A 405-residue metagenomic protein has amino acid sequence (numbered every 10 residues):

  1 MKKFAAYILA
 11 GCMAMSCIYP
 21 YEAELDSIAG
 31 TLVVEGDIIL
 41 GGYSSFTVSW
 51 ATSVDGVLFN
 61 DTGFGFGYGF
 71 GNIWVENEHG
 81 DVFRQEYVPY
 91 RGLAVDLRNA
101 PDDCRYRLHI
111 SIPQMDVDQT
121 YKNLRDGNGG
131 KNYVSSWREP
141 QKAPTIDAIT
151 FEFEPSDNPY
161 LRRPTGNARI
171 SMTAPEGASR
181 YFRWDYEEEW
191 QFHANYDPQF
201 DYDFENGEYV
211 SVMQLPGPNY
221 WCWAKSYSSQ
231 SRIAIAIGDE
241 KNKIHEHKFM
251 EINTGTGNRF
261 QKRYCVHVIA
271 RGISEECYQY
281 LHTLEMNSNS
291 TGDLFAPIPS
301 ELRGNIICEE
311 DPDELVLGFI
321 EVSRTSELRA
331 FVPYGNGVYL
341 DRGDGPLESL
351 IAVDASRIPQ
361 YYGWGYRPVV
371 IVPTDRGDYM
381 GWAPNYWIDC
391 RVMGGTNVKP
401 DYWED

Functional and structural regions predicted by a protein language model:
M1-M15: Sec-dependent bacterial lipoprotein signal peptides
I18-D405: A sequence/structural signal for flexible, mid-protein segments enriched in small/helix-disrupting residues
